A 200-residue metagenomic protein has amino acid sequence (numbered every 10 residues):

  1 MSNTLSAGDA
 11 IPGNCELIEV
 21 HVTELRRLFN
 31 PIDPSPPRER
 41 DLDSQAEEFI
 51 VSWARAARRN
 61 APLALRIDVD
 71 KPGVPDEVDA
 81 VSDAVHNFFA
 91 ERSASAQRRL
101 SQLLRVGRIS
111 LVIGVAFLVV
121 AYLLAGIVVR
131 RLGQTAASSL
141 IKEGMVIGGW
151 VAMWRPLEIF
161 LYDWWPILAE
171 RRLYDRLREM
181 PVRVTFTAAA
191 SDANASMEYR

Functional and structural regions predicted by a protein language model:
S2-C15, D33-R55: Divalent-cation
E16-V22: Short amphipathic
R26, R38-R99: Cytosol/matrix-facing amphipathic helices and coiled-coil assembly/linker segments of eukaryotic membrane proteins
A96-I127: Transmembrane alpha-helical segments and their cytosolic interface motifs in multi-pass membrane proteins
V128-S138, L161-M180: Juxtamembrane helix-loop transition segments at the membrane interface in multi-pass membrane proteins
L132-V151: Hydrophobic alpha-helical transmembrane segments
I167-R200: Cytosol/matrix-facing juxtamembrane amphipathic, basic-hydrophobic segments adjacent to a transmembrane helix
